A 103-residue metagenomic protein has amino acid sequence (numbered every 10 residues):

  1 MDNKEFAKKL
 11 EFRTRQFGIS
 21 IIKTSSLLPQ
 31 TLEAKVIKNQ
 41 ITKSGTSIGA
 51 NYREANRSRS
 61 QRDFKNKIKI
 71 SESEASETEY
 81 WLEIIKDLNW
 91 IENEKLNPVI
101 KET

Functional and structural regions predicted by a protein language model:
M1-T103: Amphipathic alpha-helical assembly/interaction segments
